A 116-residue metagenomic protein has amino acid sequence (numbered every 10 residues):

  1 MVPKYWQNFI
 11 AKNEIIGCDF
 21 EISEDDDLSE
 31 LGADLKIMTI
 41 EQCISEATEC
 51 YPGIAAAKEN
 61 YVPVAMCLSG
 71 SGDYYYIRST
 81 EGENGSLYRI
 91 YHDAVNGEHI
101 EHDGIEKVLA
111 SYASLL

Functional and structural regions predicted by a protein language model:
M1-Y74: A surface-exposed partner-binding patch
S23-D26, E81, G104-E106: General N-terminal targeting signals
Y61, Y75-Y76, Y88, Y112: Aromatic side chains
A65-G72, S79-G82, I90-V95: Short, flexible beta-strand-to-coil junctions
Y74-I77, H99-E101: Short conserved micro-motifs at the rims of enzyme active sites and ligand-binding pockets
Y88-L116: Compact, glycine/acidic-enriched structural inserts
